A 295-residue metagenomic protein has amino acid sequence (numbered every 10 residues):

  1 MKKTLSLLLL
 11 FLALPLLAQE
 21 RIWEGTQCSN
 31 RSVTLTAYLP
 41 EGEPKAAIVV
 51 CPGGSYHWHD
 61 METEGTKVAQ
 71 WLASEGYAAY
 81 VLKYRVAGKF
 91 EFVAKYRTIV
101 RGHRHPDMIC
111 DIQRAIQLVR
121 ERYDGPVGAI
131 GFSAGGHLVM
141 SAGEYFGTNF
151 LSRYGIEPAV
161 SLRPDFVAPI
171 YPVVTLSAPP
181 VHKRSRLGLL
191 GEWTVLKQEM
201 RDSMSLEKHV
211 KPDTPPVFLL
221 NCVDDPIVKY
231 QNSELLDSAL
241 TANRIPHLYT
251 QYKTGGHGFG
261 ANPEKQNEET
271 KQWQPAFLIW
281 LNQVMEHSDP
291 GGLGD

Functional and structural regions predicted by a protein language model:
A18-G42: N-terminal cap/lid segment of alpha/beta-hydrolase-fold proteins
K45-G53: Short beta-strand element of the alpha/beta-hydrolase
D60-M61, G65-K67, K83-G125, Q266-T270: Catalytic nucleophile-loop/oxyanion-hole region of alpha/beta-hydrolase and closely related hydrolase-like folds
F90-K95, E234-D295: C-terminal catalytic histidine-bearing segment of alpha/beta-hydrolase fold enzymes
C110-V181, R201: Primarily recognizes the serine-hydrolase "nucleophile elbow" in alpha/beta-hydrolase and SGNH/GDSL folds
R153, E157, T194-H209, T214-P215: Active-site nucleophile elbow and catalytic-triad environment of alpha/beta-hydrolase enzymes
D213, L219-N221, D225: Short beta-strand/loop motif that positions the catalytic acidic residue of the alpha/beta-hydrolase fold
P226-N232: Conserved alpha/beta-hydrolase "acid-adjacent" motif
